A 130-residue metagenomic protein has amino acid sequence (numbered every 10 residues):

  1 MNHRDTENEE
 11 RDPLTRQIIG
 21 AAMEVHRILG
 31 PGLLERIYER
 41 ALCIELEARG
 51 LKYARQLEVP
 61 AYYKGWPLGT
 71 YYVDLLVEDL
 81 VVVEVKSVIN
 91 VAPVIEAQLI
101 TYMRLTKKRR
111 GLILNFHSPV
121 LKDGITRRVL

Functional and structural regions predicted by a protein language model:
M1-E10: Short, low-complexity, charge-dense intrinsically disordered segments
E10-R11, A48: Amphipathic, low-proline, heptad-repeat alpha-helices and/or compositionally biased low-complexity charged/polar-rich
R11-R16, G20, P31-E35, E39 (+1 more regions): Nuclease catalytic cores
G30, Y53, V73-V91, Y102: Conserved catalytic cores of phosphodiester-cleaving nucleases, focusing on short active-site segments
R49-Y62: A short acidic/basic microdomain associated with nuclease active sites
L51, Y71-V73, D123: Change "...and in nucleic-acid phosphodiester-cleaving endonucleases..." to "...and in nucleic-acid processing enzymes
Y62, L68-V73: Basic/aromatic recognition patch in beta-strand/loop cores that engages polyanionic ligands
K86-L130: Nucleic-acid nuclease catalytic cores
